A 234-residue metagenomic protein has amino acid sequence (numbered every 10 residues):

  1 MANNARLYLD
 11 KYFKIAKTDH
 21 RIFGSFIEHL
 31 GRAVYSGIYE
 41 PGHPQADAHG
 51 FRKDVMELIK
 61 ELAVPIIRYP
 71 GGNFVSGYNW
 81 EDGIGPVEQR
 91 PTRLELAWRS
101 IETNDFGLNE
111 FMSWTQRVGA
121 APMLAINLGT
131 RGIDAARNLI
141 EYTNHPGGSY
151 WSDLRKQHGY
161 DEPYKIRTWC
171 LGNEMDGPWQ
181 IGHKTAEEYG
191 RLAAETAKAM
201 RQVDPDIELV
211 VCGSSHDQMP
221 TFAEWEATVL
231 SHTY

Functional and structural regions predicted by a protein language model:
M1-Y234: Non-catalytic accessory regions flanking glycosidase/transglycosidase catalytic cores in CAZymes
